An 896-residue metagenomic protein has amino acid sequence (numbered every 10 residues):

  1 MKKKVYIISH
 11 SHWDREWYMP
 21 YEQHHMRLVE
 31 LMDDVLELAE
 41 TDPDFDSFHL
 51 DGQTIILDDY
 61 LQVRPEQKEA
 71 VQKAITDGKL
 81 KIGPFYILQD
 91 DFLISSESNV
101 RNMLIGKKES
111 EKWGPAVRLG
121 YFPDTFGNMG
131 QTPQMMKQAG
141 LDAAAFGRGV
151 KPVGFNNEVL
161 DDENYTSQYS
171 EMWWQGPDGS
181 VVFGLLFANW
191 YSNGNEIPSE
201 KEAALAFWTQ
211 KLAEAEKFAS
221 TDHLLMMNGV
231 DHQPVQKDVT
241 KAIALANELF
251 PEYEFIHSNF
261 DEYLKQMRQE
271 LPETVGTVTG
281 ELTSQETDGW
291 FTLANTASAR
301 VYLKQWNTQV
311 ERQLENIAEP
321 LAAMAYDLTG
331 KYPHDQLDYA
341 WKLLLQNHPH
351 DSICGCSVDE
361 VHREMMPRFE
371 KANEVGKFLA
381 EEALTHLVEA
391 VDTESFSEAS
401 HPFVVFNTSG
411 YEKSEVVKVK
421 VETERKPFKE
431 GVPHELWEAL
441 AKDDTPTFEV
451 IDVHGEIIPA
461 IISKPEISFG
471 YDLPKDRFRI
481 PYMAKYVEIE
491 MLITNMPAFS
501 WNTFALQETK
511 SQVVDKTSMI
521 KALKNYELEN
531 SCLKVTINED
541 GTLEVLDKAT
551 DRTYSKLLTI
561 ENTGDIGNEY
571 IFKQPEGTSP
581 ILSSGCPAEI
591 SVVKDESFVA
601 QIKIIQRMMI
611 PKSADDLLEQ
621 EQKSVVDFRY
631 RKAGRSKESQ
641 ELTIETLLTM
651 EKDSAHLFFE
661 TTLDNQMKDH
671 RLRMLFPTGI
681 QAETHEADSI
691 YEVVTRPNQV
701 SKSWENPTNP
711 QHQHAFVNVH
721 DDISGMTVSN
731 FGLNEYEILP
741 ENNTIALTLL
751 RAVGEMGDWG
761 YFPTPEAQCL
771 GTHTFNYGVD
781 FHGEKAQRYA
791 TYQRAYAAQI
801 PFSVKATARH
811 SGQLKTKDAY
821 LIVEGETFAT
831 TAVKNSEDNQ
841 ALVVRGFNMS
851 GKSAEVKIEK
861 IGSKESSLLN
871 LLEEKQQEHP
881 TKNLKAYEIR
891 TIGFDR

Functional and structural regions predicted by a protein language model:
M1-E97, R101, E109-E111, Q138 (+6 more regions): N-terminal catalytic cores of secreted or lumenal carbohydrate-active enzymes
M1-V5, S9-D46, L57, E69-I82 (+9 more regions): Conserved structural scaffold segments of CAZyme catalytic domains across common CAZy folds
I7, S47-L50, K81-P84, R118-Y121 (+4 more regions): Structural recognition of the beta-strand scaffold that forms the well-ordered cores of secreted hydrolase catalytic
I7-I8, H12-Y18, Q23, P177-S395 (+4 more regions): Catalytic grooves of carbohydrate-active enzymes
D14-R27, D51-L61, P84-N99, P115-G127 (+3 more regions): The substrate-binding groove and active-site-proximal loops of carbohydrate-active enzymes, especially glycoside
E69-G78, M129-G194: Surface-exposed loop and adjacent secondary-structure segments within mature catalytic domains
N99-Q138, T209-L225: CE4/NodB-like, metal-dependent polysaccharide N-deacetylase domain that modifies extracellular/periplasmic N-acetylated
T132-M135, A143, G149, S170 (+4 more regions): C-terminal (or distal) subdomains of carbohydrate-active enzymes
